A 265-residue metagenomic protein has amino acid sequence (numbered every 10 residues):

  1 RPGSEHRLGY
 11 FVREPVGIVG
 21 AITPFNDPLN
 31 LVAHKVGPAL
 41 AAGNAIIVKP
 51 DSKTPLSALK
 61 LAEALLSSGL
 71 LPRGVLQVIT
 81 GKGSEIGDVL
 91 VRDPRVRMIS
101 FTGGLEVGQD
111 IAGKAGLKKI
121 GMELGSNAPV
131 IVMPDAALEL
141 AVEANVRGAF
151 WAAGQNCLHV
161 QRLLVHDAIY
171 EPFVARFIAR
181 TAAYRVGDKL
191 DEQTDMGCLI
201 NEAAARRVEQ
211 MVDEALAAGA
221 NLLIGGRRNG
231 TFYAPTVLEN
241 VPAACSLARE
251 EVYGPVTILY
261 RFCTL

Functional and structural regions predicted by a protein language model:
R1-L140, F262: Rossmann-like NAD(P) dinucleotide-binding subdomain of oxidoreductase/dehydrogenase enzymes
S67, G74, E106-P242, R261-L265: ALDH superfamily catalytic-core signature
A248: Short, solvent-exposed loop/beta-turn-alpha elements that line the ligand-binding surface or hinge of extracytoplasmic
V252: Cofactor-binding beta-sheet edge motifs in enzyme active sites
P255: Glycine-rich nucleotide-phosphate-binding loops and adjacent flexible coil segments
